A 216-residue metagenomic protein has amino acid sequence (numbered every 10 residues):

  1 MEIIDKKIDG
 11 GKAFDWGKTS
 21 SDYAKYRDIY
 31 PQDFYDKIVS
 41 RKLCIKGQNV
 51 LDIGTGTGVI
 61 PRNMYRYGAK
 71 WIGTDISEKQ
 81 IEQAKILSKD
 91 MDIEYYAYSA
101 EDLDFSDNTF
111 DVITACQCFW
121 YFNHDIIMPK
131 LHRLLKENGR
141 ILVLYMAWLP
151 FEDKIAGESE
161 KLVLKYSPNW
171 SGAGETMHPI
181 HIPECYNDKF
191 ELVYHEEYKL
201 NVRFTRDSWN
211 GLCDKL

Functional and structural regions predicted by a protein language model:
E2-I45: Conserved class I S-adenosyl-L-methionine
L43-N49, S106: Short helix-loop-beta connector
L51, T57-D102: Class I SAM-dependent methyltransferase SAM/SAH-binding core
E101-V112: A short acidic, Gly/Pro-enriched loop at the edge of an enzyme's catalytic core that lines a small-molecule cofactor
A115-C116, H124: A short beta-strand submotif of the Rossmann-like class I SAM-dependent methyltransferase core that lines
F122-L131: A short, conserved alpha-helix within the catalytic core of class I
H132, K136-V202: Conserved catalytic/acceptor-binding region of the Class I
